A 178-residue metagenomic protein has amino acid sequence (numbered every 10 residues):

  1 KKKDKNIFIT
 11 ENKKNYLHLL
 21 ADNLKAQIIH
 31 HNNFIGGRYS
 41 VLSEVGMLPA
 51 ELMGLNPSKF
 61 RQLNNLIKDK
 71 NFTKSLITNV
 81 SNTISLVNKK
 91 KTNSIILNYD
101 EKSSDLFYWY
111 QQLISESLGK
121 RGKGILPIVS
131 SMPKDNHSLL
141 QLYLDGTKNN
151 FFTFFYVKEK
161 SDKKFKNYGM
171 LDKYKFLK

Functional and structural regions predicted by a protein language model:
K2-T153, S161: Active-site phosphate/pyrophosphate-binding segments
S161-K178: Acidic, Ser/Thr-rich peripheral helices and adjacent loops at domain boundaries
